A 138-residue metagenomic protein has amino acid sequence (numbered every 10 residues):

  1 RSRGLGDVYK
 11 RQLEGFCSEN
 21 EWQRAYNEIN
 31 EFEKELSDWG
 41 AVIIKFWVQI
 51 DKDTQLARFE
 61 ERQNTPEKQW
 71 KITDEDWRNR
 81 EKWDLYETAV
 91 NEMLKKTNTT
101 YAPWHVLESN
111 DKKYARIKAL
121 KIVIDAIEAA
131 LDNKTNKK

Functional and structural regions predicted by a protein language model:
R1, W47, E108: Small/polar loops that bind or transfer phosphate-bearing groups
R1-Y9: Single conserved hydrophobic/aromatic residue that forms the stacking wall/gate of nucleotide- or nucleobase-binding
L5, G40, Y101-P103: A generic structural signal for alpha->beta connector loops
G6, I50-D53, D111-K113: Short, solvent-exposed loop/turn segments at secondary-structure junctions
K10-E28, L36-T88, K137: A glycine- and Lys/Arg-enriched "phosphate-lid" helix/loop adjacent to the NTP-binding pocket of small-molecule kinases
E35-W39, K96-T99: Arginine/glycine-rich "motif VI" loop of SF2 helicases in the C-terminal RecA-like domain
T65, Y86-K138: NTP-dependent small-molecule kinase module
